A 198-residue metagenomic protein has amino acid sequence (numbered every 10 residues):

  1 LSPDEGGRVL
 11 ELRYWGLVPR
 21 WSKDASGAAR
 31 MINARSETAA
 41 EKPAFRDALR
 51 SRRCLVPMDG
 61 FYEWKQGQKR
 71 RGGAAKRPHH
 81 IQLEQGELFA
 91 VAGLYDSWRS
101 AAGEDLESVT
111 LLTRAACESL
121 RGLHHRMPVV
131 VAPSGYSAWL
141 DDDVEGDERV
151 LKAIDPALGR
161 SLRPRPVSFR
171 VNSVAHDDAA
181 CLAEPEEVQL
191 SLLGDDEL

Functional and structural regions predicted by a protein language model:
L1, V56, V91, R126 (+1 more regions): A residue-level signal for conserved active-site and pocket-lining positions in enzyme catalytic cores
L1-R53, Q82-L83, L198: Short, His- and charge-rich active-site/binding loops that engage polyanionic ligands
P3, M58-W64, L83, R114-A116 (+2 more regions): Residues immediately flanking
G6-S22, D105-E107, R114-A115, L120-S134: Surface-exposed flexible segments
G6-W15, G27-R30, A75-P78, L88-V91 (+3 more regions): Short, well-ordered strand-loop elements centered on a beta-strand within folded domains, enriched for acidic residues
I32-D105: A contiguous catalytic/ligand-binding core that recognizes phosphate-bearing ligands
R99, L112-L198: C-terminal accessory segment of soluble enzyme catalytic cores
